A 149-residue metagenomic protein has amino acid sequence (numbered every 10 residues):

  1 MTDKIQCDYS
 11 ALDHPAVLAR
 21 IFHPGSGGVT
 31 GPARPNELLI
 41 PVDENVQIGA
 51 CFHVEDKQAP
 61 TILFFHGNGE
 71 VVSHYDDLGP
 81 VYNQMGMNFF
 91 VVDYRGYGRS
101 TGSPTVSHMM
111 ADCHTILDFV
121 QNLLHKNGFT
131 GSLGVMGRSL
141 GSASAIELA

Functional and structural regions predicted by a protein language model:
M1-P41, I48-C51: An N-terminal hydrophobic leader/cap segment in hydrolases
A59-G67: Short beta-strand element of the alpha/beta-hydrolase
G67-V81: The serine-hydrolase catalytic nucleophile loop
D77, E147-L148: Active-site signature of alpha/beta-hydrolase-fold catalytic machinery across serine- and Asp/Cys-nucleophile hydrolases
Y82-T101: Conserved alpha/beta-hydrolase
P104-K126: Alpha/beta-hydrolase active-site loop
K126-S139: Alpha/beta-hydrolase fold nucleophile elbow
G137-E147: Glycine-rich nucleophile elbow surrounding the catalytic serine of serine-hydrolase chemistry
